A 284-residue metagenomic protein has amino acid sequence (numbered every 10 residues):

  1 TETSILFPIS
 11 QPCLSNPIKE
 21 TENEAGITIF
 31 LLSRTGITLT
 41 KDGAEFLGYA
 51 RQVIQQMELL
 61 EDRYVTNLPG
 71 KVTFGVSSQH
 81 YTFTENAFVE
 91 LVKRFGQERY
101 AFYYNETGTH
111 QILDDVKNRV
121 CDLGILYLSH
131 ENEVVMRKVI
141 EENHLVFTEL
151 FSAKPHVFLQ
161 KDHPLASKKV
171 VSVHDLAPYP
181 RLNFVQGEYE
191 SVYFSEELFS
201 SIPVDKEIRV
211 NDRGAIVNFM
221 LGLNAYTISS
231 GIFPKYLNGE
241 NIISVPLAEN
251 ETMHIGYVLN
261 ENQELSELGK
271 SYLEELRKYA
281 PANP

Functional and structural regions predicted by a protein language model:
S10, P17: Residues within the DNA-recognition helix of helix-turn-helix
E20-K41: A short LG(V/I)-centered, amphipathic sequence patch enriched for acidic residue(s) preceding the LG motif
E24-A25, F46-L68: Alpha-helical linker/hinge and terminal dimerization helices associated with HTH transcriptional regulators
K71-V135, V210: Central regulatory/effector-binding core of bacterial HTH transcription factors
T84-A87, E133, S172-V173, A177-S201 (+1 more regions): Secondary-structure junction motif
K117-V120, Q186-I243: Hydrophobic hinge/microswitch elements
V139-P155, L159-R181: Flexible hinge/capping segments at coil-to-helix
E142-T148, A153, G214-Q263: Beta-alpha-beta core module
